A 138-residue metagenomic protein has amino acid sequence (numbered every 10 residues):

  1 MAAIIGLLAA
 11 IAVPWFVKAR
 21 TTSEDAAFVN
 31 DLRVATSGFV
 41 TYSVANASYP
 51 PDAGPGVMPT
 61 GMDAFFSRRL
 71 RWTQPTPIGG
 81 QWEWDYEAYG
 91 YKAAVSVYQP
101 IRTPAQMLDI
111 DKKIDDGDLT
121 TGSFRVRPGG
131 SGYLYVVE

Functional and structural regions predicted by a protein language model:
M1-T21: N-terminal single-pass transmembrane signal-anchor helix
L7, A26, Y98-I101: Short N-terminal micro-motifs specific to bacterial/archaeal maturation and metal-cluster initiation sites
T21-S48: Membrane-proximal N-terminal amphipathic helix
V40-D116, V137-E138: Extracellular/periplasmic head regions of type IV pilus-like filament subunits
L119: An N-cap/entry alpha-helix motif that binds or orients negatively charged groups
S123-E138: Short, low-complexity, Pro/Ser/Thr/Gly-rich segments in the mature regions of secreted, periplasmic
